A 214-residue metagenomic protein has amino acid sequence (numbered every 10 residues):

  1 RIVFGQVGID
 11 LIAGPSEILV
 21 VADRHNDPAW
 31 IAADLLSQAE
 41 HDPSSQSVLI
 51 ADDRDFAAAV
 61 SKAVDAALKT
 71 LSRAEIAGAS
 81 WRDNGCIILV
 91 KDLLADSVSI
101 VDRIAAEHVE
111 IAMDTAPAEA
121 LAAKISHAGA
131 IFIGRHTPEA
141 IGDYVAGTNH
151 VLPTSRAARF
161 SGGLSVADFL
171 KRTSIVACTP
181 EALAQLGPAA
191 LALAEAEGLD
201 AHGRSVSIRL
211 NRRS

Functional and structural regions predicted by a protein language model:
R1, W30-A33, A59-A63, V145-A146: Short acidic, glycine/serine/threonine-rich loops at helix termini
R1-V48: Conserved NAD(P)+-binding/catalytic subdomain of aldehyde/semialdehyde dehydrogenases
V3-V7, I31-L36, L94-D96, A116-E119 (+1 more regions): Glycine-rich, charged/polar anion/phosphate-binding loops that engage phosphate groups from diverse ligands
L11, R24, P28, D53 (+7 more regions): Generic structural signal for well-ordered, non-membrane alpha-helical segments in soluble metabolic enzymes
L11-E17, P43-I50, R54-K62, S72 (+3 more regions): Gly/Ser/Thr-rich active-site loops/lids in small-molecule metabolic enzymes that frequently grip phosphoryl groups
V21-D23, L49-D52, I88-K91, I133-G134 (+1 more regions): Short beta-strand-to-turn element immediately C-terminal to the catalytic PLP-Schiff-base lysine in fold type I
S37, H41, L49-A128: A glycine- and small/hydrophobic-rich beta-loop-beta segment that serves as a flexible "lid/hinge" or phosphate-binding
S99, R103-S214: C-terminal core of ALDH-fold dehydrogenases
